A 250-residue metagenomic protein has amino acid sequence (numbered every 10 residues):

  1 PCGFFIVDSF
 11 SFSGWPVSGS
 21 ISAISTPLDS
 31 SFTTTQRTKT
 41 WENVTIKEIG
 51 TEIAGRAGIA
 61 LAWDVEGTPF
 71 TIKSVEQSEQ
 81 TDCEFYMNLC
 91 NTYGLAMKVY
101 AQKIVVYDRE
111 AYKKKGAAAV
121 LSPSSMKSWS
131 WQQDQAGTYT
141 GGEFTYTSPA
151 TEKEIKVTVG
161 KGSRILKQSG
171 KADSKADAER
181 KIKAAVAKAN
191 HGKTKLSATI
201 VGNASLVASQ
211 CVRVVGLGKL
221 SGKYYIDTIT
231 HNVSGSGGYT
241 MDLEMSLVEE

Functional and structural regions predicted by a protein language model:
P1-A60: Surface-exposed cap/loop segments at beta↔alpha junctions
P1-I6, S20, T38, A118 (+4 more regions): Well-ordered beta-strand positions in beta-sheet-rich domains
I6-S13, K39, E110-K113, Y225-S236: Short, compositionally biased
S18-I21, S25-D29, W63-S130: Short beta-strand-centered interaction patches in the first periplasmic/extracellular domains of large envelope
K39-K47, V75-C83, S205, K219: Solvent-exposed, acidic/flexible segments
V44-G55, E79-M87, N91, Q132 (+1 more regions): Polar, S/T/G-rich
M126-E250: An acidic/polar, Gly/Ser/Thr-rich interaction patch typically located in mid-to-C-terminal regions of proteins
